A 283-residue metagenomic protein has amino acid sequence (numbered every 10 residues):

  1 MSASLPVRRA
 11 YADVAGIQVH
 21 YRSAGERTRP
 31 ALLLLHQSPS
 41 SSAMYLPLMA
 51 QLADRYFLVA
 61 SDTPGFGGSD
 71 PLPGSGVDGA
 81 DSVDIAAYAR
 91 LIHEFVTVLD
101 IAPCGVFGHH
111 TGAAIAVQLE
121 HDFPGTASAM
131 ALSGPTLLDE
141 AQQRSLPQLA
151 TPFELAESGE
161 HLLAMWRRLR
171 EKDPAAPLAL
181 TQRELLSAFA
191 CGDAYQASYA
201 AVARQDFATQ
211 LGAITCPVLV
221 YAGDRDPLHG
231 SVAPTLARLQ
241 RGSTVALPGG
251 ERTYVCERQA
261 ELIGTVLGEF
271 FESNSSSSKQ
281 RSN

Functional and structural regions predicted by a protein language model:
M1-L32, R55-Y56, I101-A102, G268-N283: Alpha/beta-hydrolase fold catalytic core
I17-P71: Conserved HGGG/HGGXW glycine-rich cap/lid loop of the alpha/beta-hydrolase fold
P47-A50, V59-F107: Active-site loop/oxyanion-hole signature of alpha/beta-hydrolase fold enzymes
G108-G112, A116: Gly/Ala-rich beta-loop-alpha elbow adjacent to hydrolase catalytic centers
V117-D122, T126-S158: Flexible "cap/lid" loop of the alpha/beta hydrolase fold
Q142, A156-G212: Conserved alpha/beta-hydrolase catalytic His-Asp/Glu region
I214, V220-A222: Short beta-strand/loop motif that positions the catalytic acidic residue of the alpha/beta-hydrolase fold
G242-N283: Catalytic active-site module of serine/aspartate enzymes centered on a nucleophile-bearing elbow/loop
